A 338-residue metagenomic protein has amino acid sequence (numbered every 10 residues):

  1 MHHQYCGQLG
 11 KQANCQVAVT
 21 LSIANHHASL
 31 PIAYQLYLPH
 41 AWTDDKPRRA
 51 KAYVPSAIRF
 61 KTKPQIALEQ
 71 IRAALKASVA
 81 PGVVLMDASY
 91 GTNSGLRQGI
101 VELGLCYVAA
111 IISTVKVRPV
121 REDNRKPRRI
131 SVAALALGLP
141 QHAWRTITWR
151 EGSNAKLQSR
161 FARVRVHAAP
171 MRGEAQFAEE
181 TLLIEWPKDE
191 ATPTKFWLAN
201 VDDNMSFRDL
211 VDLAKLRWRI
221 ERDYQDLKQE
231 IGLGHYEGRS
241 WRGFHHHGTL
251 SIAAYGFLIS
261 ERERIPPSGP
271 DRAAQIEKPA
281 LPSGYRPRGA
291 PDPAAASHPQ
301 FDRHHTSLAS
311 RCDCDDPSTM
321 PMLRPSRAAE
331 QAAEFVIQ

Functional and structural regions predicted by a protein language model:
M1, C6, L21, V83-Y90 (+4 more regions): Short, conserved catalytic/metal-binding motifs centered on acidic residues
M1-L21, R49, V115: Extended, low-complexity cationic-aromatic segments
Q8-N14, G238-T249: Structural motif
G10, A24-F60, V108-R219, C314 (+1 more regions): An anionic, glycine-rich sequence signature occurring as long contiguous blocks
T20, G248-E261: Short, hydrophobic/amphipathic alpha-helical patches that form generic packing surfaces within helical domains
R48-R125: Domain-level cores of phosphate- or acyl-group-handling catalytic modules
G95, A199, F207-A214, Q229-H246: Short, solvent-exposed helix-loop connector elements
L258-A294: Conserved nucleotidyltransferase catalytic core and NTase-mimicking acidic/glycine-rich helix/loop elements in nucleic
